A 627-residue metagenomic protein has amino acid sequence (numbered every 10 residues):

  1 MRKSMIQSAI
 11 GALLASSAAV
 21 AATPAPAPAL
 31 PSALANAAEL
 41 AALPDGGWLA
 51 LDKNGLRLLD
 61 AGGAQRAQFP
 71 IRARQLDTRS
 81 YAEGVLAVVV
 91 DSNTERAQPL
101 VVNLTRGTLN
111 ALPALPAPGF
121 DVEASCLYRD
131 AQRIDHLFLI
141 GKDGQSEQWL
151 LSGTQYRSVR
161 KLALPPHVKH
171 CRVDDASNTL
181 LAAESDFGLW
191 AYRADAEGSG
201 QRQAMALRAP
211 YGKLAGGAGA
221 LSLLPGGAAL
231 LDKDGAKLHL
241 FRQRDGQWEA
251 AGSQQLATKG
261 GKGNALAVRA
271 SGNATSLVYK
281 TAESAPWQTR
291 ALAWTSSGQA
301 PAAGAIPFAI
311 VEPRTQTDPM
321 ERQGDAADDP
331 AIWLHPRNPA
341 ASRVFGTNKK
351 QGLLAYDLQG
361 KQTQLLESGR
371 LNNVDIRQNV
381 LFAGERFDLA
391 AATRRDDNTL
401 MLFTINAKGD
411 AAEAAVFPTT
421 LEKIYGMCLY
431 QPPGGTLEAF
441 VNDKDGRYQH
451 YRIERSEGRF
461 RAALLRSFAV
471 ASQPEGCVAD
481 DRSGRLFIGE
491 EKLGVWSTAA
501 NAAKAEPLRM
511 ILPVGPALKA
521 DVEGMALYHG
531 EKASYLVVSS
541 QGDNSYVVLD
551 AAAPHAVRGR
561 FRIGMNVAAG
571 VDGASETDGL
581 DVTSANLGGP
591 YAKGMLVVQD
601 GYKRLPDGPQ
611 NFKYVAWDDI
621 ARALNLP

Functional and structural regions predicted by a protein language model:
M1-A21: Gram-negative bacterial Sec-dependent N-terminal signal peptides
A22-P627: Sequence/structural signature of beta-propeller domains
